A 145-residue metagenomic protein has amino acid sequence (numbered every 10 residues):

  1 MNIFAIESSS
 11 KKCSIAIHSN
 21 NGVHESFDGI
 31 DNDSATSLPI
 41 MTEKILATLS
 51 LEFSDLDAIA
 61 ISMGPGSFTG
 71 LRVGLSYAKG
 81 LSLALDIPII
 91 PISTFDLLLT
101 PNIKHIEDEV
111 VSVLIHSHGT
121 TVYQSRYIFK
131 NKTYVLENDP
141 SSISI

Functional and structural regions predicted by a protein language model:
M1-M63: N-terminal beta-alpha supersecondary unit
K11, G64-P65, S117-T120: Short glycine-rich anion-binding loops that position phosphate/pyrophosphate groups of nucleotides and phosphorylated
S14, T69, T121: Glycine/Thr-rich phosphate-binding loops of Rossmann-like dinucleotide-binding domains
N20-G22, D86, D108: A generic structural signal for alpha->beta connector loops
G22-V23, S76-S82, T121, S125-I128: Short, basic/glycine-rich phosphate-binding loops at helix/coil junctions that contact nucleotide phosphates
D33, P88-I145: Surface "functional belts" at beta-alpha junctions
I45-L49, A84, N102: Stable alpha-helical structural segments in soluble proteins, enriched in small hydrophobic residues
A58-T94: DPxDG-like acidic metal-binding loop motif
